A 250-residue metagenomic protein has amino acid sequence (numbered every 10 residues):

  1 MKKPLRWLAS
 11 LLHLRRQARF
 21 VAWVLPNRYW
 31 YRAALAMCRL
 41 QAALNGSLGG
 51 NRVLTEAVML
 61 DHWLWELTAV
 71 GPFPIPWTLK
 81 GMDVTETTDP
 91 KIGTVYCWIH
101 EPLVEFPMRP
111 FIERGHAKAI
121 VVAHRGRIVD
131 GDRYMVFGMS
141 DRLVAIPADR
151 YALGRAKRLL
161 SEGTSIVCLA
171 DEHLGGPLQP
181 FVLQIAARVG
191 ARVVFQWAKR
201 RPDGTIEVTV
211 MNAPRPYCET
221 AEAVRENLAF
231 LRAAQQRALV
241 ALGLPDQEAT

Functional and structural regions predicted by a protein language model:
M1-V95, L103-R109, D130-V136, S140: Membrane-anchoring hydrophobic helices of lipid-metabolizing enzymes
W77-M82, E101, I146-R150, G175-G176 (+1 more regions): A conditional alpha-helix N-cap/helix-loop micro-motif detector
D89-I92, R114-A117, D149-T250: Non-catalytic C-terminal accessory region of glycerolipid acyltransferases and related lyso-lipid remodeling enzymes
W98: Basic, polyanion-binding surface patches
E101-V104, G126-R127, E172-L174, R200-R201: Short, solvent-exposed loop/turn segments at secondary-structure junctions
A119-G126: Short internal beta-strands
I128-D132, D203-G204: Short, glycine/polar-rich helix-capping loops at beta-to-alpha or helix-loop-helix junctions that flank or form
F137-V144, D171: Short, basic, glycine/proline-bearing loop/turn elements
